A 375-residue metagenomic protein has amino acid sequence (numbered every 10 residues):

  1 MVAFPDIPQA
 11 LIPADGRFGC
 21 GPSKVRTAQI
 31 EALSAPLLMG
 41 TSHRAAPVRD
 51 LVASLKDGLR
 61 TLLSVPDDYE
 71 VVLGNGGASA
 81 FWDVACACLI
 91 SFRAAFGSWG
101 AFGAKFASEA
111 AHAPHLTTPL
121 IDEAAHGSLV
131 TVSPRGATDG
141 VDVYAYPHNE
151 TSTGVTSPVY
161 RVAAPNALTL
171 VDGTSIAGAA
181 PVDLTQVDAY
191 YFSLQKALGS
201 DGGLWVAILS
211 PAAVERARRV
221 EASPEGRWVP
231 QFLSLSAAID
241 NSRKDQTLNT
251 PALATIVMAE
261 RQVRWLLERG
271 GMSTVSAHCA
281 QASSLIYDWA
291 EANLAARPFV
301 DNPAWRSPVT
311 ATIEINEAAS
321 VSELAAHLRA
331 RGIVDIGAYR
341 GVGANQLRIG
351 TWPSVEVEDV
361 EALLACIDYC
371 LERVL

Functional and structural regions predicted by a protein language model:
M1-H43: N-terminal "arm"/small-domain region of PLP-dependent enzymes with the aminotransferase-like
P8-A10, D15, G341, N345-L375: PLP-dependent enzyme catalytic core of the Aspartate aminotransferase-like
K24, A197-Y287: Active-site C-terminal subdomain of aminotransferase-like
A32-V84, E109: Conserved N-terminal alpha-helix of the aminotransferase class I/II PLP-enzyme fold
C88-A104: Conserved PLP-anchoring active-site segment centered on the Schiff-base-forming lysine
E123-A179, A189: Active-site phosphate-binding strand-loop segment of PLP-dependent enzymes
L184-Q195, W205: Conserved active-site segment immediately N-terminal to the catalytic lysine that forms the internal aldimine
R297-L328: Conserved PLP-binding catalytic core of the aspartate aminotransferase-like
